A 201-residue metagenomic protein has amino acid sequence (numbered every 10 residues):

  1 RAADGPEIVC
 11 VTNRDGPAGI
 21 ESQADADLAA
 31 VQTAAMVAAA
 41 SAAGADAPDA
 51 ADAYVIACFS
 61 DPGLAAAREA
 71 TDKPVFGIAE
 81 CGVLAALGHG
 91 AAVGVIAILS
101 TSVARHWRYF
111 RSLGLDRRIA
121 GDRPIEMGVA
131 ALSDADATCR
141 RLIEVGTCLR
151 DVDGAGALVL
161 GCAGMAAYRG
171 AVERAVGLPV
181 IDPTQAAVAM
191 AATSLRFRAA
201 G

Functional and structural regions predicted by a protein language model:
R1-A34, I98-A137: N-terminal glycine-rich anion-binding loop in soluble enzyme alpha/beta folds
C10-V11, V55-I56, V75-I78, V159-L160 (+1 more regions): General beta-strand structural signal in soluble alpha/beta enzymes
D27-A50, R140-A155: Short, well-structured alpha-helical segments in soluble
V37-T71: Helix-enriched interaction subdomains in cytosolic or periplasmic regions, typified by TIR/SEFIR signaling/NADase cores
V55-I56, S60-G63, V145-V176, V188-A191: Hydrophobic alpha-helical
R68-H89, V172-A191: Short, acidic/small-residue loops that bind anionic groups at enzyme active sites
V83-A91, R105, A130-S133, A189-L195: Short, charged, surface-exposed secondary-structure boundary motifs
V93-I96: Conserved beta-strand elements of the Class I
